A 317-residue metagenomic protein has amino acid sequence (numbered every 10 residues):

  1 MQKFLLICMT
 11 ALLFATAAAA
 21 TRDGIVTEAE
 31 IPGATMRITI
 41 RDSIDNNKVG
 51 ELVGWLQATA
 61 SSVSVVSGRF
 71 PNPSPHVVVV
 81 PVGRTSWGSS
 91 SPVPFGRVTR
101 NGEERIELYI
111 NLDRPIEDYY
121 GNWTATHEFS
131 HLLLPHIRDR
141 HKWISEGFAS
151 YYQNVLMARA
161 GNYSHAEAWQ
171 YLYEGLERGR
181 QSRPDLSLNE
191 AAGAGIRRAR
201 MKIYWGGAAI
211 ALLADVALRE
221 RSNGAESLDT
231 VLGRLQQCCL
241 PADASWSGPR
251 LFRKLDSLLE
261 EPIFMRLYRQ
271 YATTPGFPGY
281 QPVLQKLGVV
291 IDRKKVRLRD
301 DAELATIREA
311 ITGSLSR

Functional and structural regions predicted by a protein language model:
M1-F4: Positively charged n-region of N-terminal signal peptides that target proteins for export
L6, A20, L240-R317: Beta/coil-rich, acidic/histidine-enriched accessory regions frequently appended to metallopeptidases
I7-A15: Bacterial N-terminal signal peptides
F14-D23: Bacterial Sec-dependent signal peptides at the C-terminal "C-region" and cleavage site
I25-H141: Juxtacatalytic substrate-recognition/specificity segment
N46-A58, P115-Y120, T124, D139-W143 (+5 more regions): Soluble non-cytosolic domains of exported or imported proteins
V66-V79, P135-K142, A160-A168, A225-V231 (+1 more regions): Surface-exposed patches in mature extracellular/periplasmic domains of secreted proteins
Y119, R140-A209, D215, R221-S222 (+1 more regions): Acidic/His/Gly-enriched intrinsically disordered linker/tail segments that often contain short helix/coil "MoRF-like"
